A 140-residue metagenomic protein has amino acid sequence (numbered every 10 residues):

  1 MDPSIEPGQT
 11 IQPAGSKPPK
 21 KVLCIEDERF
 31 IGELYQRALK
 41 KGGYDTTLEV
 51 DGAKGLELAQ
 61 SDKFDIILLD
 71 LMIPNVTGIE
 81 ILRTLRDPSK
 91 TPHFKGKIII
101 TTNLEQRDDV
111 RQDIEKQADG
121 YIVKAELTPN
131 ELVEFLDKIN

Functional and structural regions predicted by a protein language model:
M1-K21, T128-N140: Non-catalytic signal-transmission and effector/linker regions of two-component phosphorelay proteins
P18-F30, Y35-L39: Conserved acidic segment of CheY-like receiver
G43-V50, L58: Short hydrophobic/Thr-rich beta-strand motif most characteristic of the beta2 strand and flanking loop of CheY-like
D51, T77-R83: Acidic catalytic/metal-coordinating carboxylates
D70: Active-site residues of response regulator receiver
P74: The feature encodes the CheY-like receiver
G78, D113-G120: As written
